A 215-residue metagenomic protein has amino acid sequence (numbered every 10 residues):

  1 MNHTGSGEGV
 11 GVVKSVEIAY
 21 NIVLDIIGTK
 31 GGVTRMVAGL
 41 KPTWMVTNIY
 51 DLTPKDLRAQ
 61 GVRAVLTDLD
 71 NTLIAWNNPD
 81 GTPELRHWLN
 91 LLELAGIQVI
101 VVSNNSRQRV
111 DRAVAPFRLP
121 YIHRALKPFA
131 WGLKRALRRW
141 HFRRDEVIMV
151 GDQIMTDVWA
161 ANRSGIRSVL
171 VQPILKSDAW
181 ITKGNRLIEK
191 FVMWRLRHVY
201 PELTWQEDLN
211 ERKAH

Functional and structural regions predicted by a protein language model:
M1-S6: Ser/Thr/Pro/Gly-rich low-complexity, intrinsically disordered segments
E8-G11: Intrinsically disordered, glycine-rich low-complexity segments
K14-T67, N78-P79, P83-M149, Q153-H215: Asp-based, Mg2+/Mn2+-dependent phosphohydrolase catalytic module
